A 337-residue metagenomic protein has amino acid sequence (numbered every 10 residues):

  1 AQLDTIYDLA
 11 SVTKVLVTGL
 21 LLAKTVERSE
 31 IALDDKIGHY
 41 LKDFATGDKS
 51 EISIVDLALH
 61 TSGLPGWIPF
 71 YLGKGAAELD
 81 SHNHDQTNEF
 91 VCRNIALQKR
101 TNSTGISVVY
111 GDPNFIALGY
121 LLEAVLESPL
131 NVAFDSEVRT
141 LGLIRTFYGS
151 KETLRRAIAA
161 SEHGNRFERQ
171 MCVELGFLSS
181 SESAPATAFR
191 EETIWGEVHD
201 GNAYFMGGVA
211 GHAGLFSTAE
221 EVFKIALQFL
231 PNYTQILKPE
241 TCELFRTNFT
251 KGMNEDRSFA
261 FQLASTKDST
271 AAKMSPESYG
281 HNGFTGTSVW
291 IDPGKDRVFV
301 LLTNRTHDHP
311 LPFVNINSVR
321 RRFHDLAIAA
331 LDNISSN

Functional and structural regions predicted by a protein language model:
A1-L9, E30-A32, R93-L97, P310: Short, conserved catalytic-motif segment at the N-terminal edge
I6, K36, E51-V55: Alpha-helical scaffolds flanking conserved acidic
I6, T104, M274-Y279, G286: Short, P/G- and charge-enriched loop/turn segments at secondary-structure junctions
Y7-A10, V108-Y110: Catalytic tyrosine of NAD(P)H-dependent dehydrogenase/reductases that use a Tyr as the general acid/base
D8-D34, F115-E123, V222-I225, D296: Active-site SXXK
A32-G47, E137-L141: Short, glycine/proline-biased beta-turn/loop segments that scaffold the active-site neighborhood
G47-P276: Short, surface-exposed loop or secondary-structure junction motifs that flank catalytic or metal-binding residues
N282-N337: Structured C-terminal helix/loop/strand segments within mature extracytoplasmic catalytic/sensor domains
